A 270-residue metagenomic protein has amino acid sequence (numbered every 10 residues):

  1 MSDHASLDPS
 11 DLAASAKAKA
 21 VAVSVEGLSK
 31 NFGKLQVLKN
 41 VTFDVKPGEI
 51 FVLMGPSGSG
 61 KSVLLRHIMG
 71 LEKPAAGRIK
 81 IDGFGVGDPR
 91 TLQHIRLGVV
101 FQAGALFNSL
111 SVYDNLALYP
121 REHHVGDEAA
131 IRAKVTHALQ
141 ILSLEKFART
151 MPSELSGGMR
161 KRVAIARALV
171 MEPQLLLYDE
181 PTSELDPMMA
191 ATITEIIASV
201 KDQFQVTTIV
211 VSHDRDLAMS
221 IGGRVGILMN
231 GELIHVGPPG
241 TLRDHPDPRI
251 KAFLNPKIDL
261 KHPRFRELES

Functional and structural regions predicted by a protein language model:
M69: Helix-to-loop junction immediately C-terminal to a conserved catalytic motif
G77-G85: Conserved ABC transporter NBD signature motif
G85-G98, E122, E128-A129, L242-P246: ABC ATPase NBD coupling module
E128-K146: Conserved ABC ATPase "signature" region
M151-L155, M159: Conserved ABC ATPase signature
E172: Conserved catalytic motifs of ABC-family nucleotide-binding domains
L176-D179: Catalytic Walker B motif of ABC-type/P-loop ATPase nucleotide-binding domains
